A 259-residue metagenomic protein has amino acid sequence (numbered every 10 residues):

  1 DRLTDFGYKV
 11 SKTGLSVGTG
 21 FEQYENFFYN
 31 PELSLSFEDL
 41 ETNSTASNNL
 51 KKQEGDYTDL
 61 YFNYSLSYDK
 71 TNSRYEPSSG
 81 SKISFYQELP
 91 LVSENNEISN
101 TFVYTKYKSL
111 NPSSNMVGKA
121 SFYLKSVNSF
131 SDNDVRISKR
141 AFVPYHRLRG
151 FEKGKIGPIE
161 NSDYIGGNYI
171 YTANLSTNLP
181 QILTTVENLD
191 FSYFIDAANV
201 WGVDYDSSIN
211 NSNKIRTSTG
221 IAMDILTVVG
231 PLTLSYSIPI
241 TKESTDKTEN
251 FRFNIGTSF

Functional and structural regions predicted by a protein language model:
D1-D56, Y64: Transmembrane beta-barrel wall of Gram-negative outer-membrane proteins
D1-K12, L89-E97, T241-E243: Outer-membrane beta-barrel proteins
D1-L3, S47-N48, V135-R136, S235-T241 (+1 more regions): Short beta-alpha connecting loops at secondary-structure transitions that line or flank enzyme active sites
T13-V17, L33, T58-Y64, A120 (+3 more regions): One face of beta-strands
Y24-P31, N72-Y75, N111-N115, I182-T185 (+1 more regions): Repeated loop/turn-to-beta-strand initiation elements of outer-membrane beta-barrel proteins
S44-L189, Y193-A197, W201-V203, S208 (+2 more regions): C-terminal outer-membrane beta-barrel translocator/porin domains of Gram-negative envelope proteins and their
N63-L66, M223-G230, T248-F259: Outer-membrane beta-barrel "beta-signal"
S207-T233, I238-S244: C-terminal structured "cap/appendage" subdomains that terminate the fold
